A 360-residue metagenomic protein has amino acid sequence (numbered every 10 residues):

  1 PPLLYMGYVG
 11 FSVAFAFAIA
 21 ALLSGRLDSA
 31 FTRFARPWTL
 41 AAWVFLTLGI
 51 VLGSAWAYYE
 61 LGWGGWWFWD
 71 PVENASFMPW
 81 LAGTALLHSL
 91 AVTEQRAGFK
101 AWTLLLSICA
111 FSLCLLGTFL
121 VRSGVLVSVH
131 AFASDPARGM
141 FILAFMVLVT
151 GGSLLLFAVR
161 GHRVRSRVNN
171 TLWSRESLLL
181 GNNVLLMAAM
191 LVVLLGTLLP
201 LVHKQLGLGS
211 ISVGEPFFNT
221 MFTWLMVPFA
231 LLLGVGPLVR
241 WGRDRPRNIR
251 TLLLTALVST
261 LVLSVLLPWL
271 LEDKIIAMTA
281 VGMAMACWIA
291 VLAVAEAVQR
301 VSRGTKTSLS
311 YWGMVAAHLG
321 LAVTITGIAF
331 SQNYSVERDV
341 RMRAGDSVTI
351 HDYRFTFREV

Functional and structural regions predicted by a protein language model:
P1-S54: A conserved hydrophobic secondary-structure block that centers on an alpha-helix together with its immediately flanking
G10, F77, G83, L87-A97 (+2 more regions): Transmembrane-helix bundle segments that line or gate the permeation/cavity pathway in multi-pass membrane proteins
A21-R26, H88-Q95, V235-D244: C-terminal ends of transmembrane helices
A30-L52, A97-C114, S174-M187, S310-A322: Interfacial and helix-entry/exit segments of alpha-helical transmembrane bundles in multi-pass inner-membrane proteins
L48-A57, L113-V121, V192-P200: C-terminal TM-helix exit segments that contain a strictly Trp-centered aromatic cap at the helix terminus
L52-E73, G124-A131: Interfacial helix-loop-helix junctions of multi-pass membrane proteins
P71-M78, S128-I350, F355: Contiguous transmembrane helix-bundle modules in multi-pass membrane proteins
R358-V360: Extracytosolic and intramembrane catalytic regions of membrane-associated proteins in envelope/secretory systems
